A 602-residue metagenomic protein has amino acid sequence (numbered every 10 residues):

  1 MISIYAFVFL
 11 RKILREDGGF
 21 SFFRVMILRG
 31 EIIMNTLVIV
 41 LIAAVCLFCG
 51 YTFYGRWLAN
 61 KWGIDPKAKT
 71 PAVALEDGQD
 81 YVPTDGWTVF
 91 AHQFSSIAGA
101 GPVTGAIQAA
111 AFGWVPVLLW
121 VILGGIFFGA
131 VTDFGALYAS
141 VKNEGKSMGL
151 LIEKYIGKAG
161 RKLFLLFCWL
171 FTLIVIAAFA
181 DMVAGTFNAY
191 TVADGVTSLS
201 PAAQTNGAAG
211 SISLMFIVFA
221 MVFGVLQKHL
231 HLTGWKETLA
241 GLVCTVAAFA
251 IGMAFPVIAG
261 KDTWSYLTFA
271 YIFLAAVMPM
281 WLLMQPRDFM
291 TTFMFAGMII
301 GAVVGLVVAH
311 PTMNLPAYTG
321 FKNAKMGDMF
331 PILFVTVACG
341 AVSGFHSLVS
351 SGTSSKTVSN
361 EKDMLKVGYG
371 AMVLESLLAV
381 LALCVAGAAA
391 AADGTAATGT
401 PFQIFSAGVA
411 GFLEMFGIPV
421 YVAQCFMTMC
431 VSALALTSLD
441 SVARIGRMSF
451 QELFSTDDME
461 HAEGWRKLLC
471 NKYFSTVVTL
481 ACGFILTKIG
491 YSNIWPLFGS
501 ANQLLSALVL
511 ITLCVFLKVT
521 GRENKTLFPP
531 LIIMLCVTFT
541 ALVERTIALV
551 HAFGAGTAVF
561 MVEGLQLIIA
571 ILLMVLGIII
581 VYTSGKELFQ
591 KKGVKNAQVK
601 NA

Functional and structural regions predicted by a protein language model:
N35-G50, L239-T291, V304-V308, G320-N323 (+4 more regions): A generic transmembrane alpha-helix motif of multi-pass inner-membrane proteins
N35-T52, A109-S140, G149, G210-A220 (+4 more regions): Extracellular loop-to-transmembrane helix junctions
C49-V103, T292, D328, I332 (+1 more regions): Membrane-interface "cap" regions at the ends of multi-pass membrane proteins
R56-V82, G105-Q108, L118, I122 (+5 more regions): Flexible loop linkers connecting adjacent transmembrane helices in multi-pass alpha-helical membrane transporters
A100-I107, G124-T132, A136, S140-E144 (+6 more regions): Membrane-helix boundary/coupling elements in multi-pass transport proteins
P102-V103, V115, I174-V196, G224-H231 (+11 more regions): Transmembrane helix-loop junctions in multi-pass membrane proteins
F134, L306-G320, V373-G408: Extracellular/periplasmic helix-exit of transmembrane alpha-helices
K158-L173, G370-S376, A423, E452-I489: Loop-to-transmembrane helix boundary motifs in multi-pass membrane proteins
